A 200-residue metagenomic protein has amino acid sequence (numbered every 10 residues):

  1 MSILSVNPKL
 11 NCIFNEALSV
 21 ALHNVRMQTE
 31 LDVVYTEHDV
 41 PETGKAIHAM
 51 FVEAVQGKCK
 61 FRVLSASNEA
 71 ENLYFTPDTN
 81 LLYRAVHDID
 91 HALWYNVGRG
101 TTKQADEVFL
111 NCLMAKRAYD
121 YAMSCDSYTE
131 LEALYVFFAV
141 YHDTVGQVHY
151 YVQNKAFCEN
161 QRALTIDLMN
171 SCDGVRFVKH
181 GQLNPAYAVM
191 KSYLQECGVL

Functional and structural regions predicted by a protein language model:
M1-R62: The feature captures two recurrent sequence modes
V40-L183: Core of folded catalytic or high-affinity ligand/protein-binding domains in predominantly eukaryotic proteins
M190-L200: Long, compositionally biased intrinsically disordered regions
